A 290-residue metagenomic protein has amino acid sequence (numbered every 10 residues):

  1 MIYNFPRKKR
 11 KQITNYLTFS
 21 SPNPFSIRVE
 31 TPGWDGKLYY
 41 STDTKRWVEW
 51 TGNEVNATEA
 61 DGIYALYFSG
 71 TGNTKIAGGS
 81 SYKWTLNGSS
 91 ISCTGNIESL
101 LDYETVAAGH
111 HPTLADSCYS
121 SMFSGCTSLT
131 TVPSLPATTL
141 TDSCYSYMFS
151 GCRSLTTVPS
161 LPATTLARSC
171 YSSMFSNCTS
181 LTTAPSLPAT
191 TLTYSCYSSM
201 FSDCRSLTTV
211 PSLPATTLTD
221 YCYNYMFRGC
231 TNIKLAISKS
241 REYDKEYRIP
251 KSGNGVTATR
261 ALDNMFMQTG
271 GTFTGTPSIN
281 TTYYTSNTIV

Functional and structural regions predicted by a protein language model:
M1-R28, N287-V290: Enriched but not universal
P24-I27, N56-K75: Noncatalytic modules at the cell exterior or secretory-pathway interfaces, chiefly beta-strand-rich lectin/adhesion
F25, W34-L38: Short beta-strand/loop motifs in extracellular/secreted proteins, especially within beta-sandwich accessory domains
T31, S117, T257-N264, Q268: A composition-driven surface/loop motif
Y39-D43: Conserved Ser/Thr-centered positions that define the repeating blades of beta-propeller domains
R46-T51: Short beta-strand segments within Ig-like beta-sandwich modules, predominantly Fibronectin type-III
G52-A57, A77-A115, S124-D142, C152-R168 (+4 more regions): Structural signature of tandem-repeat unit edges
S120, S146, S172, S198 (+1 more regions): Register-specific detector for alpha-helical tandem repeat solenoids, activating on a conserved position within each
